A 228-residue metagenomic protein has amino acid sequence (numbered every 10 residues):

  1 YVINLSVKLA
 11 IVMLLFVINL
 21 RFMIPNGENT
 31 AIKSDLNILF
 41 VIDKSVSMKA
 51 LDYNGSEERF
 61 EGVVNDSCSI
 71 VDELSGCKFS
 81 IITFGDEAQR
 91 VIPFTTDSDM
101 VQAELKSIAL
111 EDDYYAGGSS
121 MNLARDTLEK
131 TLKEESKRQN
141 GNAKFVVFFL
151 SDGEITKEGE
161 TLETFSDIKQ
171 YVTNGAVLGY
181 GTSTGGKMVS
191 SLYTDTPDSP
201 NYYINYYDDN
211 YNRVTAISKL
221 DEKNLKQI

Functional and structural regions predicted by a protein language model:
Y1-L39, S45-Y53: Acidic, polar low-complexity linker/tail segments
L15, D43-S45, I81, L128 (+2 more regions): DG-centered beta-turn motif at the end of beta-strands
F22-I24, Q89-A143, G181-M188: Von Willebrand factor
E28-L36, S47-F79, T95-T96: …and closely analogous acidic/polar surface helices at protein-protein or active-site interfaces in A-domain-like
M48-F60, C68-S69, D86-V91, I108-G118 (+1 more regions): Second-shell loop/turn segments in exported
F60, V64-C68, S98, Q102 (+4 more regions): Extracytoplasmic/secreted envelope proteins and their assembly/folding machinery, especially bacterial periplasmic
S75-F79, A143-K144, Y171-G175: Loop/turn elements at helix/coil->beta-strand transitions in domains of secreted/extracellular proteins
G153-K226: VWA/integrin I-like adhesion module and closely mimicked acidic/polar interface patches used
